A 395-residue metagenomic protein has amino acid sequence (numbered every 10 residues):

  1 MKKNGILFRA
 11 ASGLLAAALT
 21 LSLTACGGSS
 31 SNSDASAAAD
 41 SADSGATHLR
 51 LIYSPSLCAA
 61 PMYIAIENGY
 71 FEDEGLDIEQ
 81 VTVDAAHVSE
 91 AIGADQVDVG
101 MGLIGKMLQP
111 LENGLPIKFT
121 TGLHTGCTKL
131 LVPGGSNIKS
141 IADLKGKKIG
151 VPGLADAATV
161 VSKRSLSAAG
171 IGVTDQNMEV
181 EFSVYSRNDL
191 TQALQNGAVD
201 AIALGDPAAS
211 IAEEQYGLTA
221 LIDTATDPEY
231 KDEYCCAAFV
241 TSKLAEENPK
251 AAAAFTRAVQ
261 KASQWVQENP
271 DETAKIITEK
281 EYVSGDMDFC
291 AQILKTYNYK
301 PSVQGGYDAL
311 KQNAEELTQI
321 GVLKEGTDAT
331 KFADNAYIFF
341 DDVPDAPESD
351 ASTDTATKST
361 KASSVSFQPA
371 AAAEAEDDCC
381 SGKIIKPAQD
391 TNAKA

Functional and structural regions predicted by a protein language model:
M1-L14: Bacterial N-terminal signal peptides that target proteins for export
T20-L23: Bacterial Sec-type N-terminal signal peptides, specifically the leucine/valine-rich hydrophobic h-region
A25-A39: Bacterial lipoprotein signal-peptidase II cleavage site
G28, E74, A155-V173, M178-V180 (+3 more regions): Ligand-binding clefts/hinges and TM-proximal coupling segments of bilobed small-molecule sensing domains
A38-V184, D200-D206, L221-D223, D232: Short, glycine-/small- and polar/acidic-enriched structural segments that line small-molecule recognition paths
I104-G105, Q176, S183-E279: Pocket-lining segment of extracytoplasmic ligand-binding domains
A245-K324: Secondary-structure end/capping motifs
D288-A370, D377-P387: Segments of small-molecule ligand-sensing domains
